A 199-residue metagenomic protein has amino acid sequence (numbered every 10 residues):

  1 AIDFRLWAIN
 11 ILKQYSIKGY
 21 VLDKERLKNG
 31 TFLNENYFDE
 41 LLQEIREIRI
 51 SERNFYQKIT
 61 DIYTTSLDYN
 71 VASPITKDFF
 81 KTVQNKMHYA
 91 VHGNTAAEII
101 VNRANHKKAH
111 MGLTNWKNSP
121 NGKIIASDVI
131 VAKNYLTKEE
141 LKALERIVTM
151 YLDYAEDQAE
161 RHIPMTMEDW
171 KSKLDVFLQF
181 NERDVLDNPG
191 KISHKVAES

Functional and structural regions predicted by a protein language model:
I2-S199: Positively charged, phosphate-engaging catalytic surfaces used for nucleic-acid and nucleotide handling
